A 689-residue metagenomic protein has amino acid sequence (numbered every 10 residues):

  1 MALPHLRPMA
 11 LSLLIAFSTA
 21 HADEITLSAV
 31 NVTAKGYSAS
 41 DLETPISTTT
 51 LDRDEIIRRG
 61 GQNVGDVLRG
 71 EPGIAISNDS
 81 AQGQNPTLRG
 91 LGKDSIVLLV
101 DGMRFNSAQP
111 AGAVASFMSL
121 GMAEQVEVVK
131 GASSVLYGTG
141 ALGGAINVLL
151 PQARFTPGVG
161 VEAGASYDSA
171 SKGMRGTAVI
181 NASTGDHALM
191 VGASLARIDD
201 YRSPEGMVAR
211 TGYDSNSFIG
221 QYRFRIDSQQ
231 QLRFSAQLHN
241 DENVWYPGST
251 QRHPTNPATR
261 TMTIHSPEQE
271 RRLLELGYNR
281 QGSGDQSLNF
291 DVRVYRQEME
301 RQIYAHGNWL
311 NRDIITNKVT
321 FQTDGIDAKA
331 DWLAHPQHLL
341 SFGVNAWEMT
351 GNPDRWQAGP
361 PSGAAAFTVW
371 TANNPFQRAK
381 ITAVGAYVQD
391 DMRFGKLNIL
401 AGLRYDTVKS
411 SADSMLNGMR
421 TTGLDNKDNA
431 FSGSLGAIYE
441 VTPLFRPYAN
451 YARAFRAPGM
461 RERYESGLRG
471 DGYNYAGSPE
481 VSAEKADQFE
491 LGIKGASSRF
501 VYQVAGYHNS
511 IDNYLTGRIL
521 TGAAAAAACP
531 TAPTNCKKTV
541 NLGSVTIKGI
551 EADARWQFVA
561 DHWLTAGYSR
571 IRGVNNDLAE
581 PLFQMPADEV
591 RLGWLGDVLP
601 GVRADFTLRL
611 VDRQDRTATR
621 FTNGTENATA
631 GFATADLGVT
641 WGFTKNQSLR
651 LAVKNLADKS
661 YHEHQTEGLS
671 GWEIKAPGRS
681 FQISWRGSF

Functional and structural regions predicted by a protein language model:
G65-S107: Extracytoplasmic beta-strand/coil segments of soluble accessory domains associated with Gram-negative outer-membrane
M103-K130: Short acidic/polar hinge/loop motifs at secondary-structure boundaries that mediate gating or recognition
S169-R197, M207-Y246, S266-Q281, A334-L340 (+1 more regions): Transmembrane beta-barrel wall of Gram-negative outer-membrane proteins
A182, A188-V191, Q286-G307, R446-A452 (+5 more regions): Membrane-embedded beta-barrel scaffold of Gram-negative outer-membrane proteins
P204-E205, Q229-S287, E298-T320, Q377: Flexible loop and strand-edge segments within Gram-negative outer membrane beta-barrel domains
D227, Q337-L339, N345, Q377-I511 (+4 more regions): Structural signature of Gram-negative outer-membrane beta-barrels, strongest in the C-terminal barrel of TonB-dependent
H335, K396-I399, V408, Y507-S510 (+3 more regions): Gram-negative outer-membrane beta-barrel transporters
F455, Y507-D512, L610-A618, T640-F689: C-terminal beta-signal and adjacent terminal beta-strands/loops of Gram-negative outer-membrane beta-barrel proteins
